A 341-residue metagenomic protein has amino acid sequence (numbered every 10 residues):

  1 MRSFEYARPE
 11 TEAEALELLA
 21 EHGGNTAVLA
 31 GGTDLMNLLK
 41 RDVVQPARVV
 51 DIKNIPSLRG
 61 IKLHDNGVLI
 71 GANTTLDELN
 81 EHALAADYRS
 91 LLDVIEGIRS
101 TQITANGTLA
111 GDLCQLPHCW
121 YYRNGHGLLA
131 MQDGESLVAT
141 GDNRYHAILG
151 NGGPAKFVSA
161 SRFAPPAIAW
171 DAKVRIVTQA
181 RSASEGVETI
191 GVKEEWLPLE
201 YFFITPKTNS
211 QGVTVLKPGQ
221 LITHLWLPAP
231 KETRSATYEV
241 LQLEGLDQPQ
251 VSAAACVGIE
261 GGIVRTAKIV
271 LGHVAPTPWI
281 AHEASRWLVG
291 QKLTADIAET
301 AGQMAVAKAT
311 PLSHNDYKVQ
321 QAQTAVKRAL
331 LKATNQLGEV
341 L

Functional and structural regions predicted by a protein language model:
M1-L341: C-terminal structural segment of proteins
